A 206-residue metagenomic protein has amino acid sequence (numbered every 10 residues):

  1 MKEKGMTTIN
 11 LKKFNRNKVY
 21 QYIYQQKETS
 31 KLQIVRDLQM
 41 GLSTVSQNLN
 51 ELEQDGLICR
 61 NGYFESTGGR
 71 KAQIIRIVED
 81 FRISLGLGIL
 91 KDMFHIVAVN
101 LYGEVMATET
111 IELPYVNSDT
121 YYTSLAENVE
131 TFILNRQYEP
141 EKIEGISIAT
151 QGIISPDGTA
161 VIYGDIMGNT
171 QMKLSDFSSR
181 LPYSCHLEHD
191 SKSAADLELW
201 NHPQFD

Functional and structural regions predicted by a protein language model:
M1-R36: Extreme N-terminal segment that seeds HTH/winged-HTH DNA-binding domains in transcriptional regulators
I9, K13, N17, L42-S46 (+2 more regions): Electropositive phosphate-/nucleotide-binding environments in soluble metabolic enzymes
E28-R60: N-terminal helix-turn-helix
R60-R82, L187-D206: Conserved phosphate-binding catalytic cores of ATP/NTP-utilizing and phosphoryl-transfer enzymes
G69-T108: Gly/Thr-rich phosphate-binding beta-strand-loop-beta motif of the actin/hexokinase/Hsp70
E109-T110, P114-F205: Glycine-rich phosphate-binding loop and adjoining helix at the ATP-binding site of ATP-dependent phosphoryl-transfer
